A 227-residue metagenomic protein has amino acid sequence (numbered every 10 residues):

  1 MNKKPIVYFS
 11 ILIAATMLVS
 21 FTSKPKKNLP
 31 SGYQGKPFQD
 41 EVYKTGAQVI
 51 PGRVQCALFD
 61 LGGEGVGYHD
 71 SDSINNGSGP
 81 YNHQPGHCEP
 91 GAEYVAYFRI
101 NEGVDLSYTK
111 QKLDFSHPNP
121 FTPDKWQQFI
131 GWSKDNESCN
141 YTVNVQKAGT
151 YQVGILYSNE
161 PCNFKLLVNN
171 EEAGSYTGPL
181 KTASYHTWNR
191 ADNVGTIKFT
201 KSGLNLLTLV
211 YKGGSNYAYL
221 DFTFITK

Functional and structural regions predicted by a protein language model:
M1-K27: Bacterial Sec-dependent N-terminal signal peptides
P25-K227: Extracytoplasmic
